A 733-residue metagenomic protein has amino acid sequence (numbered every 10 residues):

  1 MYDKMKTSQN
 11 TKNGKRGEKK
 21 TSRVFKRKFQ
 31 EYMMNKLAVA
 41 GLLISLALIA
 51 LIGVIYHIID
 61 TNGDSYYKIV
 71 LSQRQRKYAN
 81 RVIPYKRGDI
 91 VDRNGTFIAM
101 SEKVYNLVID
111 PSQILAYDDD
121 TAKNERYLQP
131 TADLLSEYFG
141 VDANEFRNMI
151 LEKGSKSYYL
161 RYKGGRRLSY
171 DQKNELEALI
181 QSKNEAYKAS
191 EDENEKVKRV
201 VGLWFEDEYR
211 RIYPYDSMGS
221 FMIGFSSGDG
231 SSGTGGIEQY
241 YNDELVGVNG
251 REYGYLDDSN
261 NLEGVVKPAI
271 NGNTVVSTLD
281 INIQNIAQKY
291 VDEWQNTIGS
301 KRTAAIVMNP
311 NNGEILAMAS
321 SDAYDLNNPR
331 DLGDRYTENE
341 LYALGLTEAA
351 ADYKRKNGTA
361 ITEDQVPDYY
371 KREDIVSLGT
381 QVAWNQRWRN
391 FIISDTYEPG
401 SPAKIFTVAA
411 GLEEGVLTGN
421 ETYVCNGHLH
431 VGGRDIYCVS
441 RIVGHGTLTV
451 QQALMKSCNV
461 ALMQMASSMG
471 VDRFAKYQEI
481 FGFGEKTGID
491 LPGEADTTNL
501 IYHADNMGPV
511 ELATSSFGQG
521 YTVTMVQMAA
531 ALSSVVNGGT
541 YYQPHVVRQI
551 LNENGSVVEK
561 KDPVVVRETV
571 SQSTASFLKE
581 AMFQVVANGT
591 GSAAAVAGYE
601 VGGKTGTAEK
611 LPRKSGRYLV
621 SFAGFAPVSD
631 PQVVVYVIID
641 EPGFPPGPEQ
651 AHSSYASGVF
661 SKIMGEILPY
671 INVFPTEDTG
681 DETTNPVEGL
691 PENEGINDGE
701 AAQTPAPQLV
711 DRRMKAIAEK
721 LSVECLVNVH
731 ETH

Functional and structural regions predicted by a protein language model:
M1-Y370, R387, D472-E479, A594-A595 (+6 more regions): Periplasmic/cell-envelope proteins involved in peptidoglycan metabolism and beta-lactam response
A99, Y105, G254-V266, N311-P402 (+5 more regions): Beta-lactam-recognizing serine transpeptidase/beta-lactamase-like catalytic domain environment
T407-V408, G689-E692: A short, hydrophobic/aromatic-rich structural module that often spans a beta strand with its adjoining loop
S556-K561, T683-P686, L690: Intrinsically disordered, low-complexity charged/polar segments
